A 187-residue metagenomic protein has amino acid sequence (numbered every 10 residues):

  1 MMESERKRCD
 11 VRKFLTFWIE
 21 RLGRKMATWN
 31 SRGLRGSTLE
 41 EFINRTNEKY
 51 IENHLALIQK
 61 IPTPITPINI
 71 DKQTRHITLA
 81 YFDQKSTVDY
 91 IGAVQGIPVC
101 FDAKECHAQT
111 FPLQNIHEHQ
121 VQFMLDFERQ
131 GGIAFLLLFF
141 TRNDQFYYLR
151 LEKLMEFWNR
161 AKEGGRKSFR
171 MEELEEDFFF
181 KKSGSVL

Functional and structural regions predicted by a protein language model:
E3, R8-Y81: Acidic-basic catalytic patches of nuclease active cores, encompassing PD-(D/E)XK and other metal-cofactor nuclease
L55, I70-Q73, Y81-Q84, I91 (+1 more regions): Positively charged, polar, low-complexity stretches
I70-H76, D102-T110: Short, basic, glycine/proline-bearing loop/turn elements
I77, D83-T87, I116-M124: Short acidic (Asp/Glu) patches
D89-A108: Conserved catalytic cores of phosphodiester-cleaving nucleases, focusing on short active-site segments
K104-Q130: Mg2+/Mn2+-dependent nuclease catalytic core
L125-M155: Nucleic-acid nuclease catalytic cores
L151-L187: Intrinsically disordered, low-complexity terminal regions enriched in charged/polar residues
